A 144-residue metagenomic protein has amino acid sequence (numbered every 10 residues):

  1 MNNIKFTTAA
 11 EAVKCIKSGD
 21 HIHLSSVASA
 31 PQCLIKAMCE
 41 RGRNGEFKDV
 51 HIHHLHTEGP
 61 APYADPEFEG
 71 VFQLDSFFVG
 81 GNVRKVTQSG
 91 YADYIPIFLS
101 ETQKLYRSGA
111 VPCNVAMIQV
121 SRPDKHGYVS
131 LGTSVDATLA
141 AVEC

Functional and structural regions predicted by a protein language model:
M1-C144: Conserved alpha/beta enzyme-core scaffold
